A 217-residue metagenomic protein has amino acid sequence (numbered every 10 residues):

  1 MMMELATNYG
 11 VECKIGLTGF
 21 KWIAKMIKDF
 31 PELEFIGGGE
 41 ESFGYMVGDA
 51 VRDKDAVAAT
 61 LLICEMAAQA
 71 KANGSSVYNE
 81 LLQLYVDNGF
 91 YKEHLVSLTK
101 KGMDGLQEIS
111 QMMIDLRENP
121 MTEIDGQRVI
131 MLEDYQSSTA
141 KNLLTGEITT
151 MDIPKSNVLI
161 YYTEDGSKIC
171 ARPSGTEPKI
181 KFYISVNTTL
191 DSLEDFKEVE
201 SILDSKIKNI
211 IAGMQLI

Functional and structural regions predicted by a protein language model:
M1-R172, L190-F196, E200-I207, I211-I217: Phosphate-binding and adjacent anionic-ligand microenvironments
I169-A171, I180-V186: Short, well-ordered beta-strand elements
G175-E177: A generic beta-sheet turn/junction motif
